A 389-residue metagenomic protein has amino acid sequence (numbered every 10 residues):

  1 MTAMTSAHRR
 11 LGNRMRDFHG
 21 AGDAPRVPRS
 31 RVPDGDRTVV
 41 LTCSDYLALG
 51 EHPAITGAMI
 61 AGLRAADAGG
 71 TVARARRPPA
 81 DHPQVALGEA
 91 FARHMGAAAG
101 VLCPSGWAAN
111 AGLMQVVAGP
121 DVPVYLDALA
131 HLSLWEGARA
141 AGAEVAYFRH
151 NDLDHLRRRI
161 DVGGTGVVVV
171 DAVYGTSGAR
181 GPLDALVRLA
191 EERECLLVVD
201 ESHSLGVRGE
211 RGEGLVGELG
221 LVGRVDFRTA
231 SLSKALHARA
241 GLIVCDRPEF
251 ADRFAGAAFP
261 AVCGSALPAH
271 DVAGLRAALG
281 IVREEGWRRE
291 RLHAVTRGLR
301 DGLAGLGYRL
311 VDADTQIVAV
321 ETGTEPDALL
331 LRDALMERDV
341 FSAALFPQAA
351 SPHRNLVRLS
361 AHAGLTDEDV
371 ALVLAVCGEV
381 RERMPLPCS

Functional and structural regions predicted by a protein language model:
A7-G70, C195: N-terminal "arm"/small-domain region of PLP-dependent enzymes with the aminotransferase-like
D45, A146, H150-V199: Active-site phosphate-binding strand-loop segment of PLP-dependent enzymes
L49, P53, A61, A65 (+4 more regions): PLP-dependent enzyme catalytic core of the Aspartate aminotransferase-like
G57-S105, T296: Conserved N-terminal alpha-helix of the aminotransferase class I/II PLP-enzyme fold
L113-L132: Conserved PLP-anchoring active-site segment centered on the Schiff-base-forming lysine
R211, G217-R253: Active-site PLP attachment segment
S265-E285, R291, V295, A304: Structural motif of enzymes handling amino- and sulfur-group chemistry
E290-R297, A304-D339, A361-A363: Conserved PLP-binding catalytic core of the aspartate aminotransferase-like
